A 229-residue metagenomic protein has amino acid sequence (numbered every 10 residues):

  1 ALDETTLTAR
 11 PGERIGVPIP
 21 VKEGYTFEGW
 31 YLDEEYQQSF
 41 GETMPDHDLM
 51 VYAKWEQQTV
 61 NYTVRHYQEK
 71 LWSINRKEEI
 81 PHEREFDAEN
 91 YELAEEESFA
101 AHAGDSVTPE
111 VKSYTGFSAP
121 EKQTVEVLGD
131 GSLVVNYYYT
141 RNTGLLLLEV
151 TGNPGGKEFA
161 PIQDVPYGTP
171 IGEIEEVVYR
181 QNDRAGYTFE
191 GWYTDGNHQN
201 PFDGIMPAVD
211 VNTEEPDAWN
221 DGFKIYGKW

Functional and structural regions predicted by a protein language model:
A1-W229: Secondary-structure capping and domain/repeat boundary segments
